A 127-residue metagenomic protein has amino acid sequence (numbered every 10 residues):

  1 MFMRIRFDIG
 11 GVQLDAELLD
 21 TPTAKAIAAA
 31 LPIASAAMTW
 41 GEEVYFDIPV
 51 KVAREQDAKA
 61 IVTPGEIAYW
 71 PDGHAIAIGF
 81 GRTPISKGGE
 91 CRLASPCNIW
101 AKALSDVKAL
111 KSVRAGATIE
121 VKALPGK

Functional and structural regions predicted by a protein language model:
M1-A34: Long, hydrophobic N-terminal alpha-helical segment
M3-I5, E66, H74-I76, A117-I119: Generic beta-strand structural signal
L19, G81, L124: Surface loops and adjacent helix of pleckstrin homology
A29-A30, M38-P64, W70: Compact, glycine-rich, soluble single-domain proteins
S35-P49, K87-A101: Short, basic/aromatic beta-hairpin or loop at an interaction surface
D57-I99: Mid-chain, well-packed structural core segment of small domains
R92-K127: Well-ordered alpha/beta subsegment
